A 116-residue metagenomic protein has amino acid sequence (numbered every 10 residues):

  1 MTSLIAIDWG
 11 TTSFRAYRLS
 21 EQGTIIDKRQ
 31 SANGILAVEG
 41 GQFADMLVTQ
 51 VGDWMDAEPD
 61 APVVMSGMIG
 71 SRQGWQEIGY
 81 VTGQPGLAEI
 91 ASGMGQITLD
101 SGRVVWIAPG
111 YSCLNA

Functional and structural regions predicted by a protein language model:
T2-G10, V81-A88: Short, mixed-charge, low-aromatic patches
S3-Q42: Short glycine-rich, Thr/Ser-proximal phosphate-binding strand/loop in the N-terminal lobe of ATP-dependent enzymes
I7, A16, S31, L47 (+2 more regions): Generic structural hydrophobic/aromatic packing signal, biased to beta-strands
T12-S13, M46-L47, L87-A91: Short amphipathic alpha-helical surface micro-motifs
D27, E39, V51, G83-P85: Alpha-helix boundary/interfacial micro-motifs
L36-E39, S112-A116: Glycine-rich phosphate-binding loop plus the immediately following alpha-helix
Q42-M55: Short, well-ordered amphipathic alpha-helical segments that serve as non-catalytic structural scaffolds within diverse
W54-N115: Short beta-strand-loop/turn "lid" adjacent to the catalytic site in phosphate-handling enzymes
